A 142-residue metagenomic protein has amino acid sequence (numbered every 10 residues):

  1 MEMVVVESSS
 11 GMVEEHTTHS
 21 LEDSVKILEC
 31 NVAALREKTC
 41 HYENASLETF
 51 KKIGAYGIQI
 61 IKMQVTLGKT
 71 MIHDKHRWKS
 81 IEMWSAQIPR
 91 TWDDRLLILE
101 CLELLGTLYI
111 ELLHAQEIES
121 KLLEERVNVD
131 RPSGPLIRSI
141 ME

Functional and structural regions predicted by a protein language model:
M1-E142: Extended catalytic cores and adjacent scaffolds of nucleotide/polyanion-binding enzymes
